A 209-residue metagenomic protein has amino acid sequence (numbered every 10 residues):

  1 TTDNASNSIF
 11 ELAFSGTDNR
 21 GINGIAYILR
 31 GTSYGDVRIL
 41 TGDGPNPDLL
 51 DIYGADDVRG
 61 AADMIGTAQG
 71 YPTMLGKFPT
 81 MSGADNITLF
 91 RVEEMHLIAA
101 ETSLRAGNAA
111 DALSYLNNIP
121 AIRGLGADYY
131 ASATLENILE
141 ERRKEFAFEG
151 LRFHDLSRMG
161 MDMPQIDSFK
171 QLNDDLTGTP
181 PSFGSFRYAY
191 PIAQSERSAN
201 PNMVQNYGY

Functional and structural regions predicted by a protein language model:
T1-Y27, D43, P47-Y209: Acidic/polar-rich alpha-helix caps and helix-coil junctions
G31-P45: Short, cationic low-complexity segments
